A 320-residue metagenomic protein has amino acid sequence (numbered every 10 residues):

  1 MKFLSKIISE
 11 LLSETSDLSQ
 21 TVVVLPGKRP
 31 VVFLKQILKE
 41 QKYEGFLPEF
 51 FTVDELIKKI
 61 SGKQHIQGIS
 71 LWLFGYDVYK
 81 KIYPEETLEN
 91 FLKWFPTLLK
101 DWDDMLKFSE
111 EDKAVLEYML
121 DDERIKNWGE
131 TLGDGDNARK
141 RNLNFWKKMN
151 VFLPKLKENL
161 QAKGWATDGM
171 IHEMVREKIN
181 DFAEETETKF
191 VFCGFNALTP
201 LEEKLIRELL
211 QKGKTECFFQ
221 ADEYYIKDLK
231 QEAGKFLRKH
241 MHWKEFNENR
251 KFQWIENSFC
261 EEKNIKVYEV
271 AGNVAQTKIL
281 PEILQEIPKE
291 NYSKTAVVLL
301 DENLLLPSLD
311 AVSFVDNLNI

Functional and structural regions predicted by a protein language model:
M1-T52, I57, S61-Q64, R207 (+1 more regions): Anion-coordinating catalytic cores for phosphoryl-, nucleotidyl-, and glycosidic chemistry
K28-E185, P200, K227: Basic/charged alpha-beta structural segments of nucleotide/phosphate-handling enzymes
K28-P30, F195-A197, D222-Y224, E302: Short, glycine/serine-rich, charged loops/turns that create anion-binding and catalytic segments at active sites
T52, K189-L198, C217, A296 (+1 more regions): Conserved helicase core region in the C-terminal RecA-like lobe
L71, G234-W243, Q276, S293: Generic detector of short, well-ordered, non-transmembrane alpha-helical segments enriched in hydrophobic residues
L156-R207, Y268-E286: PLD-like (HKD) phosphodiesterase/transphosphatidyltransferase domain
E187-T188, P200-V270: Conserved RecA-like helicase ATPase core segment that couples NTP binding/hydrolysis to strand translocation
